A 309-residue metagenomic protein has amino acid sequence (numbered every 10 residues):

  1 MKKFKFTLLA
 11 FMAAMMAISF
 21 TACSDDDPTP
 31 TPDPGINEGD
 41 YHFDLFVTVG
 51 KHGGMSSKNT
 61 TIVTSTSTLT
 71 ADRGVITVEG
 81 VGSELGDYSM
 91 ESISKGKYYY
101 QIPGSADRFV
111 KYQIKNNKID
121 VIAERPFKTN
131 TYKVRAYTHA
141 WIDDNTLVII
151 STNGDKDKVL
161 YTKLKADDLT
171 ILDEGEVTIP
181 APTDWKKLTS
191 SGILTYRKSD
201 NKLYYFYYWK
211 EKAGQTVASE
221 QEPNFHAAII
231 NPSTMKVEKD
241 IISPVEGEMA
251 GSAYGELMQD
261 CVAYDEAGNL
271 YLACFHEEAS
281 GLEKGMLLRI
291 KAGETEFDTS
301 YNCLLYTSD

Functional and structural regions predicted by a protein language model:
M1-F6, A14-L45: Bacterial Sec-dependent N-terminal signal peptides
G35-S67: An edge-strand/N-cap motif at the start of beta-rich repeat modules
Y41-F46, K97-Y99, N145-V148, N201-Y205 (+1 more regions): Entry beta-strands of beta-propeller and related beta-repeat scaffolds
I62-T64, L160-D167, E220-T234, K284-G293: Beta-propeller blade signature
V63-A166: Post-signal peptide N-terminal segment of secreted/secretory-pathway proteins
G82-L85, T129-V134, A181-S191, G247-L257: Short glycine-/Asp-/Thr-/Trp-enriched loop segments that recur within the blades of beta-propeller repeat domains
S151-N153, Y205-P223, L272-K284: Short, conserved, GDST-rich strand-edge loop motifs in beta-rich repeat architectures
Y306-D309: Conserved small/polar residues in nucleotide/adenosyl-binding loops
